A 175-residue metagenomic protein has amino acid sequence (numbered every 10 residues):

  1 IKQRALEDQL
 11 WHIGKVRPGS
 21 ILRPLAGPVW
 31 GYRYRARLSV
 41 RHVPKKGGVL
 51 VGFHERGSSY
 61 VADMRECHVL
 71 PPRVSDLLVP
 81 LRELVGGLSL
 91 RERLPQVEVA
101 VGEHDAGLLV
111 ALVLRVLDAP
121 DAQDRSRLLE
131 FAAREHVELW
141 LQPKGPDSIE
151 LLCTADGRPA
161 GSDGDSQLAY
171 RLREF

Functional and structural regions predicted by a protein language model:
I1-F175: Accessory RNA-recognition modules of RNA-modification enzymes
